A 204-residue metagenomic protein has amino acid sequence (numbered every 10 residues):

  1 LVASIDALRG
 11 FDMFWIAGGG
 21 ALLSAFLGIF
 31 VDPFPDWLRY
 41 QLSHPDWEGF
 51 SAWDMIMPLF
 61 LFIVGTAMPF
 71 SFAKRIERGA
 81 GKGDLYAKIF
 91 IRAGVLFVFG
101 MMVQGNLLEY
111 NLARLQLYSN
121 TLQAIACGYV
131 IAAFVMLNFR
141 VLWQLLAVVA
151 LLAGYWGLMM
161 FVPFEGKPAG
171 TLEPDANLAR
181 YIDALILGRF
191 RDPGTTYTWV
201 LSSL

Functional and structural regions predicted by a protein language model:
L1-E77, G81: N-terminal signal-anchor module of multipass membrane proteins
L23, M68, F72, R114 (+2 more regions): Hydrophobic alpha-helical segments
S24, G28, K74-G79, L108-E109 (+2 more regions): Transmembrane helix-loop junctions in multipass membrane proteins, especially transporters and channels
F30-L42, E77-I89, Y110-R114, P168-R191: Inter-helical loop and helix-membrane interface segments of multi-pass membrane transporters/permeases
Y40-D54, R114-N120, A179-S203: Short aromatic-rich membrane-water interface segments that cap or initiate transmembrane helices in multi-pass membrane
M57-L59, K74-Q104, L108-E109, A113-Y155: Transmembrane alpha-helical segments and their boundary/interface "anchor" motifs in multi-pass integral membrane
V141-L204: Long hydrophobic alpha-helical segments that form multi-pass transmembrane helix bundles in integral membrane proteins
